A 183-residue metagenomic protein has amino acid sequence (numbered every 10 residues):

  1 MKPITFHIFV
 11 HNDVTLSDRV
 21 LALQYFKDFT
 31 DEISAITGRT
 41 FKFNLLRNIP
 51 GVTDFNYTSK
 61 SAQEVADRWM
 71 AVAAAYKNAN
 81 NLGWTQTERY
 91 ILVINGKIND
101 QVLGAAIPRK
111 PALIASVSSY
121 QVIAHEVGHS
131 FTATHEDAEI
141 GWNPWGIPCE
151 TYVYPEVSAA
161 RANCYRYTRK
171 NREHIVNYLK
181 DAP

Functional and structural regions predicted by a protein language model:
M1-W84: Propeptide-to-catalytic entry region of secreted or membrane-anchored zinc metalloproteases
T5-I8, R89-V93, L113-I114, S130: Structural recognition of the beta-strand scaffold that forms the well-ordered cores of secreted hydrolase catalytic
H11-L16, P50-V52, G96-D100, S118-Y120 (+1 more regions): Solvent-exposed loop/turn segments at secondary-structure junctions within structured extracellular/periplasmic domains
R19-K27, N99-V117: Surface-exposed flexible segments
G38, K42, D100-A105, G146: Glycine-centered flexibility motif
A62-A71, E88-L92, I98, G128: Short linear motifs at secondary-structure transitions and domain/linker junctions
A74-Q86, I91-R109: Catalytic zinc-binding patch centered on the HExxH motif and its immediate surroundings that defines zinc-dependent
P108-P183: The catalytic-center signature of Zn2+-dependent metalloproteases
